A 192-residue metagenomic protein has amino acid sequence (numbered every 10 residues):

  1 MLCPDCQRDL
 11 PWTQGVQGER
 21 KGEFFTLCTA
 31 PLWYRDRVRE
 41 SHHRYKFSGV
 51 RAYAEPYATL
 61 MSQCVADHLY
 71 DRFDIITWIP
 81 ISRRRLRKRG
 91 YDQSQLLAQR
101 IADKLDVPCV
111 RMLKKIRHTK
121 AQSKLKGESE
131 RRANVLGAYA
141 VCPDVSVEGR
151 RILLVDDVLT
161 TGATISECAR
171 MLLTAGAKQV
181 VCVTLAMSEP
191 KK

Functional and structural regions predicted by a protein language model:
M1-D156, T160-K192: Glycine-rich phosphate/pyrophosphate-handling loop used in enzymes and phosphotransfer proteins
